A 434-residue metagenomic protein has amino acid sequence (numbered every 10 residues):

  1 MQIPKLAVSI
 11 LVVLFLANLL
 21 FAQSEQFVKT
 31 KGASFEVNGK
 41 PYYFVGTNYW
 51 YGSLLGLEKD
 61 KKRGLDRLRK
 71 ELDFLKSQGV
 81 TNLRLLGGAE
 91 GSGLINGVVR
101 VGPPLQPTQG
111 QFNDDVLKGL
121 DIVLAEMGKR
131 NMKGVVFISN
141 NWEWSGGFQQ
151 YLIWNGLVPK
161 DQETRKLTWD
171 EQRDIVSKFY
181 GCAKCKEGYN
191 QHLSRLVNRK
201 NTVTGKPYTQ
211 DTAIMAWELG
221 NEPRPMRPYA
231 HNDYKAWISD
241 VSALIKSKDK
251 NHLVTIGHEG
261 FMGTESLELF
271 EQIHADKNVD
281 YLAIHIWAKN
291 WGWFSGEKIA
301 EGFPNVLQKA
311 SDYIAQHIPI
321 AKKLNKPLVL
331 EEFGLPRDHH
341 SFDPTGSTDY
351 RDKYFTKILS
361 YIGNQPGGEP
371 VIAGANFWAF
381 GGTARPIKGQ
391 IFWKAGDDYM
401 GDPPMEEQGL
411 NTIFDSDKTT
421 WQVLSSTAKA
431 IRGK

Functional and structural regions predicted by a protein language model:
M1-I10: Bacterial N-terminal signal peptides that target proteins for export
S9-N18: Bacterial N-terminal signal peptides
N18-L19, V136: Compositionally biased, low-hydrophobicity segments enriched in charged and small polar residues
L20-S24: Boundary at the C-terminal end of the N-terminal hydrophobic targeting segment
E25-W293, G302-P327, F333-G433: Active-site mouth of glycoside hydrolases
S295-E297: Acidic, serine/threonine/proline-rich low-complexity intrinsically disordered regions
